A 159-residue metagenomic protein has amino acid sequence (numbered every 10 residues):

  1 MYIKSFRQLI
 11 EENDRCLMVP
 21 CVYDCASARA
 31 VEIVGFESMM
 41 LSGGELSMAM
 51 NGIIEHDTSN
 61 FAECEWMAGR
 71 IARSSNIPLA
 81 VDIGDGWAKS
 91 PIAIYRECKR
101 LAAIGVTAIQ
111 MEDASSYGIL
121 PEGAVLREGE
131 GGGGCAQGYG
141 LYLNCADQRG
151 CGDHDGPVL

Functional and structural regions predicted by a protein language model:
M1-L159: Alpha/beta enzyme core
